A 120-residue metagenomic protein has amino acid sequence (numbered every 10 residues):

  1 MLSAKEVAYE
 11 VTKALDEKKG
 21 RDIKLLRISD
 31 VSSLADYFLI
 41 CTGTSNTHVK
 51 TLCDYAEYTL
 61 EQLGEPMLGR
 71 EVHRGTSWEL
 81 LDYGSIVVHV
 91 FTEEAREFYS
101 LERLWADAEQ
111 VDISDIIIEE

Functional and structural regions predicted by a protein language model:
M1-L25, S29-D30, T47-T51, Y58-E61 (+3 more regions): Long, contiguous binding/interaction regions
R27-T42, T76-W78: Short, charge-patterned binding micro-sites
G64-W78: Short, conserved loop-to-beta-strand elements that form functional interface hotspots
L81-Y83: Active-site beta-strand termini and strand-to-loop segments that position acidic
